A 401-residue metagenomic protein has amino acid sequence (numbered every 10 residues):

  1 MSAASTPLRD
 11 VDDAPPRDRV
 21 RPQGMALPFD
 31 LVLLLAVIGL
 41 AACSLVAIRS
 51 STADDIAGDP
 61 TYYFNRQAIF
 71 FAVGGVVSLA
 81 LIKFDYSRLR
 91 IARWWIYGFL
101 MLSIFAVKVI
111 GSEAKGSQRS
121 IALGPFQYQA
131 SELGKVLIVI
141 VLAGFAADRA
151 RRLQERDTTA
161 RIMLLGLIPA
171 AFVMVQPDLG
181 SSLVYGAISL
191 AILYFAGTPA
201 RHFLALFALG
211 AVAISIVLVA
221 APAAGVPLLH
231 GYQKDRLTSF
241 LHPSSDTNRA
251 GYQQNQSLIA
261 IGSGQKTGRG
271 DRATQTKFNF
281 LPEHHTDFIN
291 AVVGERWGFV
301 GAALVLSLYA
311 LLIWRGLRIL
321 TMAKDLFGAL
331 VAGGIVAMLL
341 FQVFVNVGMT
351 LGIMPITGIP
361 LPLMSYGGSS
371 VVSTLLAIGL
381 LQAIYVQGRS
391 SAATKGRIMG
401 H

Functional and structural regions predicted by a protein language model:
M1-L33, S50, I56: Flexible extramembrane loops and terminal tails that flank transmembrane helices in small membrane-associated subunits
S2-V20, Q342-H401: A juxtamembrane structural motif centered on a specific transmembrane helix
L33-S50, D54-A250, A291-L351, L376-L380 (+1 more regions): Hydrophobic alpha-helical transmembrane segments of multi-pass inner membrane proteins, especially in bacterial systems
G124-G134, V175-P177, S181, Q265 (+2 more regions): Glycine/serine-rich anion-binding loops at beta->alpha junctions that coordinate negatively charged ligand groups
T238-S239, Y252-L258, H284-F288: Short hydrophobic, aromatic-rich alpha-helical segments embedded in or entering the lipid bilayer of multi-pass
N248-R272: Extracytosolic (periplasmic/ER-lumenal) interhelical loops and adjacent juxtamembrane/interface segments of multi-pass
Q265-V300, F327: Long extracytoplasmic/lumenal interhelical loops at the membrane interface of multi-pass membrane proteins
